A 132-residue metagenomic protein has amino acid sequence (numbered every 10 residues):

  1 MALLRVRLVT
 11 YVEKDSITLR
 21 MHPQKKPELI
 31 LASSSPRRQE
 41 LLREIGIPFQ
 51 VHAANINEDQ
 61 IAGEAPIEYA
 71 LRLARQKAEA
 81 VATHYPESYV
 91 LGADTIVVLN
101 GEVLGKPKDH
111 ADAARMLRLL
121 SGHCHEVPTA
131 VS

Functional and structural regions predicted by a protein language model:
A2, V6-D15: Acidic, Ala/Val/Gly-enriched low-complexity intrinsically disordered segments
L8-T10, E40-L41, A80: Sequence-pattern detector for short linear motifs and compositional/periodic biases rather than a specific fold
H22-I30, R43, P66-S132: Anionic-ligand binding patches
E28-H52: N-terminal G-site helix/loop of the GST-like fold
V51-I56, G92-T95: Short, conserved active-site loops that position catalytic residues or coordinate cofactors/metal ions across diverse
D59-I61: Generic structural signal for helix capping and beta-alpha/helix-loop junctions
